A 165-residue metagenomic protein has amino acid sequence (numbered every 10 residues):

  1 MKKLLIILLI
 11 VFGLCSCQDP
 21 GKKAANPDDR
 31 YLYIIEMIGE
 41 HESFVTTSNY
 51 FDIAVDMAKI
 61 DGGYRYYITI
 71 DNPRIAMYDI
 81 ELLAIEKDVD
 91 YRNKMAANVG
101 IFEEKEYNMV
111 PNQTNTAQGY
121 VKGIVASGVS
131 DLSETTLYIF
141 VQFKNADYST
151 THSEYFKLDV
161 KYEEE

Functional and structural regions predicted by a protein language model:
M1-L4: Positively charged n-region of N-terminal signal peptides that target proteins for export
L8-V11: Alpha-helical transmembrane segments
G13-S16: C-terminal motif of bacterial Sec signal peptides marking the signal peptidase cleavage site
Q18-P20: Bacterial signal peptide processing site
A25-T47: Post-signal peptide N-terminal segment of mature Sec-exported envelope proteins
E42-D90: Short, surface-exposed binding/anchoring microloops in extracellular/periplasmic proteins
A96-H152: Short, solvent-exposed, Trp/other aromatic-anchored flexible loops in extracytoplasmic proteins
S149-E165: Short beta-strand elements
